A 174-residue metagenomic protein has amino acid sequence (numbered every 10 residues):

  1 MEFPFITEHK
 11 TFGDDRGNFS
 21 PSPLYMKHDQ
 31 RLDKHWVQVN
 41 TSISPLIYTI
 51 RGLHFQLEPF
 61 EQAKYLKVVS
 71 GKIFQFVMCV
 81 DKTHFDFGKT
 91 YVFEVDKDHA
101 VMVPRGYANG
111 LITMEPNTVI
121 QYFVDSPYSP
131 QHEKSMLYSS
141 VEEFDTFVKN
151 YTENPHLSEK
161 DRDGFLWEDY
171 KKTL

Functional and structural regions predicted by a protein language model:
M1-E94, N117, S126-L174: Non-catalytic, conserved peripheral segments adjacent to functional cores
E94-N117: Conserved metal-binding segment of the jelly-roll/cupin
I120: Compact nucleic-acid interaction/catalytic patches
